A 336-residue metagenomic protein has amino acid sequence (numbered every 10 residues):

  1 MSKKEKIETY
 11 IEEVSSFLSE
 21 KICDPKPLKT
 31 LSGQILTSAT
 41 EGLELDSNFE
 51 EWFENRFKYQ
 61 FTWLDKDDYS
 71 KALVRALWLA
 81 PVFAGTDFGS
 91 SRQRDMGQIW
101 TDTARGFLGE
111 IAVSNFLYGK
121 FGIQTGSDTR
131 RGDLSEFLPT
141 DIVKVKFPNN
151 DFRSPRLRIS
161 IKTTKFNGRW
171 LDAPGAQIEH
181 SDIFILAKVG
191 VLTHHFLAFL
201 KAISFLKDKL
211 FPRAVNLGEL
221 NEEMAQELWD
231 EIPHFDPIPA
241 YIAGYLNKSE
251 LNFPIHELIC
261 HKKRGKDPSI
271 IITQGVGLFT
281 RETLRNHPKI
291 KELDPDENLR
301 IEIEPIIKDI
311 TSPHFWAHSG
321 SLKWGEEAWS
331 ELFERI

Functional and structural regions predicted by a protein language model:
M1-L138, F147-P155, T163-I336: Nucleic-acid endonuclease domains
D141-V143: Acidic/histidine-rich, surface-exposed loop or edge segments in extracytoplasmic proteins
S160: Extended, Lys/Arg-enriched charged tracts that mediate electrostatic binding to polyanionic substrates
